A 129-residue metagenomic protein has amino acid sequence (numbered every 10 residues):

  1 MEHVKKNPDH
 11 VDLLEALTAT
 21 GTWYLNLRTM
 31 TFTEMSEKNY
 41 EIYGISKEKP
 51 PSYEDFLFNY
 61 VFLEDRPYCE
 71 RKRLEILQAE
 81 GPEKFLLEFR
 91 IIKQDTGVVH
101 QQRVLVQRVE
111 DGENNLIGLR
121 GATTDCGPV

Functional and structural regions predicted by a protein language model:
M1-E2, E113, I117-V129: Sensory coupling linkers of modular signal transduction proteins
K5-F58, Q101-R103: PAS-family sensory domain signal
E15-L17, L27, K84, N114 (+1 more regions): A generic fold-level signal
T22, D95-G97, T123-V129: Short, highly charged low-complexity linear segments
L27, V109, C126: Hydrophobic pocket-lining residues within nucleotide cofactor-binding pockets
I45-L119: PAS-family sensory domains
